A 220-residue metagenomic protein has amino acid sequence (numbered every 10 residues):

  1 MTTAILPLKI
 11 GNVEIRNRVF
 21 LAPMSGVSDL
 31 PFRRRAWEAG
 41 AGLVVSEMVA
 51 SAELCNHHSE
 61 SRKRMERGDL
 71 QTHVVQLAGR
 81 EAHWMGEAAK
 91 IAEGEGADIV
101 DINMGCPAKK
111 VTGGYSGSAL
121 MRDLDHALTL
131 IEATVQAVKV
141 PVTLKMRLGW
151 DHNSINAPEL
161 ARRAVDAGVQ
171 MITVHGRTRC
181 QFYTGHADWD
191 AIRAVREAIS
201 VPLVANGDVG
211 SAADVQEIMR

Functional and structural regions predicted by a protein language model:
M1-R220: Flavin-dependent oxidoreductase catalytic cores
